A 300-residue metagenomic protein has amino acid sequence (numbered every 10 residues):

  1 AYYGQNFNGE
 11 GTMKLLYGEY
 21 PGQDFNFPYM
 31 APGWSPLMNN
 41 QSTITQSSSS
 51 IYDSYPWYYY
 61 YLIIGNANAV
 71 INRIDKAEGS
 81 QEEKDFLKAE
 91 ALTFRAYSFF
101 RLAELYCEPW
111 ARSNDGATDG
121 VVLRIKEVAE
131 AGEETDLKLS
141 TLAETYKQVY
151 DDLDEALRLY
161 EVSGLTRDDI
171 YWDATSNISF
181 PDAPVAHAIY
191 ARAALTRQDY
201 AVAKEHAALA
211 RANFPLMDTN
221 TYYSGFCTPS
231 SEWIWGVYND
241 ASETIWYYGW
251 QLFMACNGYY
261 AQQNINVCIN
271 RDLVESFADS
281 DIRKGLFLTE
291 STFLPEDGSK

Functional and structural regions predicted by a protein language model:
N6-T12, Y17, M38, V162 (+2 more regions): Hydrophobic-face positions in mid-chain alpha helices that act as interaction patches
A31-C107, D136, S140, R158-E161: Conserved, well-structured interaction surfaces
S80-K84, E161-N177: Short helix/loop segment immediately N-terminal to the Walker
A103-W110, G164, T196-Q198: Short coil/turn linking the two alpha-helices of tandem helical-hairpin repeats
L105-K147: Short coil/linker segments at helix-helix boundaries
D154, Y160, A183-P184, I189-M217: Aromatic-residue-lined binding/catalytic grooves and analogous aromatic/hydrophobic interfacial grooves in multimeric
